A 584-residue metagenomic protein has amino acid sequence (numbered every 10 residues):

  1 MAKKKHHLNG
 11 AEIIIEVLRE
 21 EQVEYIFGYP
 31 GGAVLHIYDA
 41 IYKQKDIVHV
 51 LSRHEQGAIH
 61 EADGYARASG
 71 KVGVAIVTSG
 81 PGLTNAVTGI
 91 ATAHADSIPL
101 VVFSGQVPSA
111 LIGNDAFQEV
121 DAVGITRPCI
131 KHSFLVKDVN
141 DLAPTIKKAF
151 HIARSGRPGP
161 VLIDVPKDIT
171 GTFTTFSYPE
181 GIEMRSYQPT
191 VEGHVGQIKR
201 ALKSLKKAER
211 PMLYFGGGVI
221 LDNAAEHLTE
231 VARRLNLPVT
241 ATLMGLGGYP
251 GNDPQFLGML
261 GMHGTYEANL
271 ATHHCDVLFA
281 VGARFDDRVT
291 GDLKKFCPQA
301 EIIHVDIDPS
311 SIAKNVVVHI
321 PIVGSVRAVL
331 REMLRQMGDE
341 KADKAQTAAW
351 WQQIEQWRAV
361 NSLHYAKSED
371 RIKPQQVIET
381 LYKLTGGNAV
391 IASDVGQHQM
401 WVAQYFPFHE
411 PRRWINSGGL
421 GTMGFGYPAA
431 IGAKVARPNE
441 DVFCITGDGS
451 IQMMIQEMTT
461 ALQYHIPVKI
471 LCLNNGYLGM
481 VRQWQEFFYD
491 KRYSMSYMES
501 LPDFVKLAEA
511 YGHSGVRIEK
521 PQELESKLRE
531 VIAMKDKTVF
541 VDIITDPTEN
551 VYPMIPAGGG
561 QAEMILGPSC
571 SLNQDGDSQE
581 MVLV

Functional and structural regions predicted by a protein language model:
A2-E340, T380, L384-G387, P467-C472 (+3 more regions): N-terminal alpha/beta PP-like core and its mobile active-site loop of ThDP/TPP-dependent enzymes
A2-K5, N140, Q299-V395, P521 (+2 more regions): Phosphate/pyrophosphate-binding active-site segments
I14-I15, R19-E24, I37-I41, Q353-P428 (+2 more regions): Active-site diphosphate/adenylate-binding microenvironment
Y29-G31, V50-H60, A75-G82, K137-D138 (+7 more regions): Active-site nucleophile and cofactor-binding loops and adjacent substrate-binding regions of central metabolic enzymes
Q118, Q463-P556: Thiamine diphosphate
D286-R288, M400, T548-N550: Short glycine-rich, flexible loops that bind phosphorylated cofactors or substrates
I302, L381, S393, G432 (+6 more regions): Hydrophobic, well-ordered secondary-structure elements that form the walls of internal hydrophobic environments
F425-K469, L473: Catalytic phosphate/nucleotide-handling subdomain of diverse soluble enzymes
